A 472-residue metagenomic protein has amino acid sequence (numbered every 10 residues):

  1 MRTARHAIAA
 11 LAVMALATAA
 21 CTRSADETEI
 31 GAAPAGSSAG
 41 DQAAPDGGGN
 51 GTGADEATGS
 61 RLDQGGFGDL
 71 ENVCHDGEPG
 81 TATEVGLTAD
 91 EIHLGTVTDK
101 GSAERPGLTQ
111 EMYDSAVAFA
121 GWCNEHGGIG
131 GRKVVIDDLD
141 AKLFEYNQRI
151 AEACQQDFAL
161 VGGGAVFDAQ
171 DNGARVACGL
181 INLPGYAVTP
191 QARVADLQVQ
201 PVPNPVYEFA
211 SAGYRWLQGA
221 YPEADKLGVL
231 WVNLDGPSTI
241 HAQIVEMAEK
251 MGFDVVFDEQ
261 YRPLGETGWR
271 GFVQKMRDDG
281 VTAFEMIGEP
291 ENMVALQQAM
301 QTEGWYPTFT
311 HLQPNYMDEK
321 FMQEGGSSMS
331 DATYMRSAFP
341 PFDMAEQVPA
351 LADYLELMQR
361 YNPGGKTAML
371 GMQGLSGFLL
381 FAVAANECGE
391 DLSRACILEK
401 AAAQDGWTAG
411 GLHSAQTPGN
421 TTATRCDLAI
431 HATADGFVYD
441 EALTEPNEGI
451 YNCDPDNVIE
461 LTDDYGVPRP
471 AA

Functional and structural regions predicted by a protein language model:
A17-A20: C-terminal motif of bacterial Sec signal peptides marking the signal peptidase cleavage site
T22-G47: Short, low-complexity, disordered segments immediately C-terminal to signal peptides in bacterial exported proteins
E27, G107-D114, E125-D196, Y261-T267 (+1 more regions): Beta-alpha junction/loop-to-helix N-cap segments that form part of ligand/metal-binding clefts
P45-T81, W407-A472: Solvent-exposed, acidic/polar segments of extracytosolic/periplasmic ligand-binding ectodomains
G77-D90, G95-V117, A141, W231-T239 (+1 more regions): Extracytoplasmic "Venus flytrap"
D157-E259, F309-Y334: Extracytoplasmic ligand/sensor domains, especially the bilobed periplasmic-binding protein
P203-N204, M300-L375, N457, D464-P470: Extracellular/periplasmic periplasmic-binding protein-like sensory domains
N233, H241, V245, P290-M293 (+1 more regions): Extracellular/periplasmic ligand-binding modules, especially the Venus flytrap/periplasmic-binding
